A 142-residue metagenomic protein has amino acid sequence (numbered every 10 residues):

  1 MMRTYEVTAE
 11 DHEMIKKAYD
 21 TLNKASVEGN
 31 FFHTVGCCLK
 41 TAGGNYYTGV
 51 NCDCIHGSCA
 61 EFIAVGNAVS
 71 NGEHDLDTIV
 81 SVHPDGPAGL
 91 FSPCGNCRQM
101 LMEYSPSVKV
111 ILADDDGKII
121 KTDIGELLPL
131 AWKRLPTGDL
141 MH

Functional and structural regions predicted by a protein language model:
M1-E28, E73-H142: C-terminal binding/interaction regions
F31: Phosphate/pyrophosphate- and phosphate-bearing ligand-binding catalytic cores of soluble enzymes
T34-A42: Short beta-strand scaffold segments in enzyme catalytic cores
A42, V50, A113-D115: Fold-independent oxyanion-binding glycine-rich loops and adjacent beta-strand/coil segments at enzyme active sites
N45-Y46, I119: Hydrophobic "anchor" residues
T48-N51, G125-E126: Short beta->alpha transition motifs characteristic of CBS
V50-I63: Compact, glycine-rich, soluble single-domain proteins
